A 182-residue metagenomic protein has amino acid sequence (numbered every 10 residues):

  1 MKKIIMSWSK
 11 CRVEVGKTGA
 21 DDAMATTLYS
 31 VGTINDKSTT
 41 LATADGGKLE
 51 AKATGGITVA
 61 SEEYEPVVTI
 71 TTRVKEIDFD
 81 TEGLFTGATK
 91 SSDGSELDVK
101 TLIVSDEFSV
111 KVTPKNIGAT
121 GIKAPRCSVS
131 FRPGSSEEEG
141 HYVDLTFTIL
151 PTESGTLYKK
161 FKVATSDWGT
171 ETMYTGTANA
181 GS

Functional and structural regions predicted by a protein language model:
M1-E82, P125-Y142: Solvent-exposed edge beta-strands and adjacent loop segments that serve as assembly or binding interfaces
V15-D21, K111-G118, I149: Short acidic, glycine-rich loop/turn motifs
A20-A23, D36, E50-A51, V59-A60 (+7 more regions): Intrinsically disordered, low-complexity, compositionally biased regions/tails
M24-A25, V31, S38-L41, K111 (+3 more regions): A detector of low-complexity, intrinsically disordered, Ser/Thr/Gly/Pro/Ala-rich segments
T69-R73, S109-K111, D144-T148: Beta-strand secondary-structure signal
T71-K100: Charged surface patches that recognize polyanionic ligands
T89-G118: Short, acidic/charged, Gly/Pro-enriched secondary-structure junctions
G118-S182: Mixed-charge, glycine-accented linear interaction segment located at domain edges/termini
